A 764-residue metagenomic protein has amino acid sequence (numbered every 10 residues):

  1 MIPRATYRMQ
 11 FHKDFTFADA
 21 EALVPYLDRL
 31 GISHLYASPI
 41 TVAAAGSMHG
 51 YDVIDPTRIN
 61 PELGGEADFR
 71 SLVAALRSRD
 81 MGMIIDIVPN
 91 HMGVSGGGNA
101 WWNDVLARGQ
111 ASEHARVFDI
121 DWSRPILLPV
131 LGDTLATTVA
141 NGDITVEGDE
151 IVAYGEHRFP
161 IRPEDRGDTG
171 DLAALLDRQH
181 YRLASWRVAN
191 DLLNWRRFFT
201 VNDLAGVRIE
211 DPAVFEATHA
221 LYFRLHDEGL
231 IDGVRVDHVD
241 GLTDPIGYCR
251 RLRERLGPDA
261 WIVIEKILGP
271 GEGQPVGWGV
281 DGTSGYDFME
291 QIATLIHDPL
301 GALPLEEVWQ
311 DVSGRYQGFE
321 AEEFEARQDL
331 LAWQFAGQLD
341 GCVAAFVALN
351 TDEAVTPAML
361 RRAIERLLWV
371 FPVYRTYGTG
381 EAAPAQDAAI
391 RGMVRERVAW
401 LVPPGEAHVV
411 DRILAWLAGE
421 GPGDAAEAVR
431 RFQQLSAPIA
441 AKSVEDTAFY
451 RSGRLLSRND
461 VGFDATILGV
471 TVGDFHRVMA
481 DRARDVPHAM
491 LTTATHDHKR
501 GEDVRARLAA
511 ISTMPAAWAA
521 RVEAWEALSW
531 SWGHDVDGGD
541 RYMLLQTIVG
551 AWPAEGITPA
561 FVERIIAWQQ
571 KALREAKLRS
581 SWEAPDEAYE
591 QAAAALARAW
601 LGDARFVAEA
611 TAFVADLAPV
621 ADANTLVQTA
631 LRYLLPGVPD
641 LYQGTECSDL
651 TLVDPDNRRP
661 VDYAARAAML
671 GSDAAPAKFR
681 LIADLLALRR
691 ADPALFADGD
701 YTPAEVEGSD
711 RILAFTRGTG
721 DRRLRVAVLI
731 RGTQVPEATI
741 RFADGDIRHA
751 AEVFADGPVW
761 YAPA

Functional and structural regions predicted by a protein language model:
M1-A45, V53, T57-E62, R70 (+10 more regions): Carbohydrate-interacting/catalytic domains
A45-H49, V94: Short glycine-biased active-site loop of nucleotidyltransferases that positions the nucleotide triphosphate and helps
L72-I120: Hydrophobic or amphipathic alpha-helical targeting/insertion segments
N90, V236-L242: Conserved short loop/turn motifs at secondary-structure junctions
A100-V214: Glycan-binding loop/region signatures in secreted carbohydrate-active enzymes
W102-L106, I262, W369: Short helix/strand-capping turn motifs
